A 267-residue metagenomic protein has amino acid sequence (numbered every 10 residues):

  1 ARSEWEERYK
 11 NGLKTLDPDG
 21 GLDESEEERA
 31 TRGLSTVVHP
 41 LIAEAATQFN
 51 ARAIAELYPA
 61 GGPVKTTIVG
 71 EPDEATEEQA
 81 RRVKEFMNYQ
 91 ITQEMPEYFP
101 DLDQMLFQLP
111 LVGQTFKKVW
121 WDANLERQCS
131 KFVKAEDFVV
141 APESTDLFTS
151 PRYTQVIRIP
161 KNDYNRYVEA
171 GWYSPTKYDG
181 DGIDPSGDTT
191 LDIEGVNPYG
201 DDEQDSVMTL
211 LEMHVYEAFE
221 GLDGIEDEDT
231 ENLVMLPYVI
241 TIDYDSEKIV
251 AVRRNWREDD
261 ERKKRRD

Functional and structural regions predicted by a protein language model:
A1-R266: Extended, helix-rich architectural segments
